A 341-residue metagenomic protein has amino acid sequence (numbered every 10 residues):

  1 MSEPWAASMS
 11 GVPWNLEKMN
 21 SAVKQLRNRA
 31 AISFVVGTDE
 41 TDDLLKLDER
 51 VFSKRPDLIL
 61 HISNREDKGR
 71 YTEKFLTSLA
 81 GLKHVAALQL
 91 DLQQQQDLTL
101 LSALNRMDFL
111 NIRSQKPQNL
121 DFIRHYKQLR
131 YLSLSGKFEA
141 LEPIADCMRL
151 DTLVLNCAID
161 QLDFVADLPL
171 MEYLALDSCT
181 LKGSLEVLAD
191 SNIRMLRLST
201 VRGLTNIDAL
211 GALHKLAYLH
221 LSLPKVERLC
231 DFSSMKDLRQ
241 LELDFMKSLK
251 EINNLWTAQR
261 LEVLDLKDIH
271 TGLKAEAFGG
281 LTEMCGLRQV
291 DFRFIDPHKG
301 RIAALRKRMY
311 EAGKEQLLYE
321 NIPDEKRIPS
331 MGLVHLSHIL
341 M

Functional and structural regions predicted by a protein language model:
E3-A80, H84-Q96, R106-Q118, Q128-E142 (+8 more regions): Concave beta-strand-loop units of leucine-rich repeat
